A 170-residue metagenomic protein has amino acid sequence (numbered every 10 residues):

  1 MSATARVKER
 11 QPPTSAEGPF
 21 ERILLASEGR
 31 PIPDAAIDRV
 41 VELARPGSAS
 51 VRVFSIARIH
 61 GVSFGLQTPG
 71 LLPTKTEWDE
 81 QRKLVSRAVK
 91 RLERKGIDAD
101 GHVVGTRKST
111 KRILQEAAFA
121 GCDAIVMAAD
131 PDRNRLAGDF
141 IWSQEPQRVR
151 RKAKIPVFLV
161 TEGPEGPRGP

Functional and structural regions predicted by a protein language model:
M1-G18, E93-I125, P164-P170: Structural beta-alpha unit
T4, K8-P13, S55-K83, P167-P170: Acidic, proline/glycine-rich short linear motifs
P12-G70, K152: Small/aliphatic-rich secondary-structure junction motif
A36, S63-L66, R112-L114, A137-G138 (+1 more regions): Short, well-ordered secondary-structure micro-motifs
R39, T76-A88, R112: Short, solvent-exposed amphipathic alpha-helices that sit in or adjacent to ligand/effector-binding or catalytic
V41, L114, Q147: Active-site phosphate/pyrophosphate- and oxyanion-stabilizing loops and adjacent acidic/basic residues in soluble
R52-F54, D100-V104, F158-V160: General small-molecule cofactor/ligand-binding pocket signal
V126-R151, G166-P170: Glycine-rich, Arg-bearing micro-motifs that act as flexible, cationic patches
